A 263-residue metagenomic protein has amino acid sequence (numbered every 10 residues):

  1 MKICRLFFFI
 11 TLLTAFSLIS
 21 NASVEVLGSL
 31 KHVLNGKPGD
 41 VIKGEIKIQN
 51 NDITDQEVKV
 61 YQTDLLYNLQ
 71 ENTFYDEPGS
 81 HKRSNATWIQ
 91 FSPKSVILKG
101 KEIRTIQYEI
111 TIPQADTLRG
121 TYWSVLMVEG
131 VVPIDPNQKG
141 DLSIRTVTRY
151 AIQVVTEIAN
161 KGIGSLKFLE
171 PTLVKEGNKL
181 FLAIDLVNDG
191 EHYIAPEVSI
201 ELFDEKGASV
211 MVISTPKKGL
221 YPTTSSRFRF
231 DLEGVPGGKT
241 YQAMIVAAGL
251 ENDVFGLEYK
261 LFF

Functional and structural regions predicted by a protein language model:
I3-F16: Sec-dependent N-terminal signal peptides
A22-Q56, S95, S165-K179: Beta-sheet-dominated interaction scaffolds and their linkers
V26-G28, T54-Y108, E197, E205-A208: Surface-exposed binding patches on compact interaction domains or structured appendages
H32-L34, S92-L98, P113, P171-T172 (+3 more regions): Beta-strand-rich interaction surfaces with strong enrichment in secreted/lumenal proteins
I42, V96-E109, T223-F230: Short Pro-Gly-centered flexible turn/kink motifs
E45-Q49, F181-D189, D231: Short edge beta-strand/loop segments characteristic of extracellular beta-sandwich folds
Q49-T54, L65, V187-Y193: Short solvent-exposed strand-capping/beta-turn motif centered on an Asx-Ser/Thr pair
T54-L66, T111-T156, V235-F263: Terminal connector regions
